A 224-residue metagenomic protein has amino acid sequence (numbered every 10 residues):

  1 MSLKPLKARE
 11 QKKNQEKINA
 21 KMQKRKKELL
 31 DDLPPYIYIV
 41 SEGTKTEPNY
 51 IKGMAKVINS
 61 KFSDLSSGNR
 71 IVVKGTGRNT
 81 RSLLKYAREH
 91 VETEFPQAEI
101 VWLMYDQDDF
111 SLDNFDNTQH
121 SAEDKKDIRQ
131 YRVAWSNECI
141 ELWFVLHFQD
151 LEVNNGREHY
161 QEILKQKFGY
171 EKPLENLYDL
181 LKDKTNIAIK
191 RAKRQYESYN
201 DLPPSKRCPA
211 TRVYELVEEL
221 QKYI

Functional and structural regions predicted by a protein language model:
M1-Y36, K52-V73, R88-W102, Q107-I224: C-terminal accessory helical subdomains adjacent to catalytic cores in phosphodiester- and nucleotide-handling enzymes
Y38-E42: Short hydrophobic beta-strand that contains or immediately precedes a catalytic carboxylate
G43-E47, T76-L84, C208-R212: Phosphate/oxyanion-binding active-site loops and adjacent basic polyanion-contact surfaces
